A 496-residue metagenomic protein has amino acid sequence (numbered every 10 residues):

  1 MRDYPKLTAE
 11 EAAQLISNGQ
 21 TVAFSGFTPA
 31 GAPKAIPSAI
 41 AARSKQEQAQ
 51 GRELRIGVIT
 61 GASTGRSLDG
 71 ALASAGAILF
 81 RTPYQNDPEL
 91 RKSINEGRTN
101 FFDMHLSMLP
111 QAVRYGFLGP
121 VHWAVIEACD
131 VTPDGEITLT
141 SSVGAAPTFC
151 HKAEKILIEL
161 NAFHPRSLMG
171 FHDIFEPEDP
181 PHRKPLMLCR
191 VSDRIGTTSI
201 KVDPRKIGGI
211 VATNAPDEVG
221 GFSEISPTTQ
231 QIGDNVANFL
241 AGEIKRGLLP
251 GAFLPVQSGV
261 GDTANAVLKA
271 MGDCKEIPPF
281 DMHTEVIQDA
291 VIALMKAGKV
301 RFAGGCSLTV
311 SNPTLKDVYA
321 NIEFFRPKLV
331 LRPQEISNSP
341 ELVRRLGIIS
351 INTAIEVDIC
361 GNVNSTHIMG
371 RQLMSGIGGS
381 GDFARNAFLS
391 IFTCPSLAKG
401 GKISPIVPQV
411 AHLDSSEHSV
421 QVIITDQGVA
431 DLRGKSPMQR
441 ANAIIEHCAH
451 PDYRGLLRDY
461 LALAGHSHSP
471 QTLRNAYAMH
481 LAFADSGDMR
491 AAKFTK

Functional and structural regions predicted by a protein language model:
M1-K496: Conserved alpha/beta enzyme-core scaffold
